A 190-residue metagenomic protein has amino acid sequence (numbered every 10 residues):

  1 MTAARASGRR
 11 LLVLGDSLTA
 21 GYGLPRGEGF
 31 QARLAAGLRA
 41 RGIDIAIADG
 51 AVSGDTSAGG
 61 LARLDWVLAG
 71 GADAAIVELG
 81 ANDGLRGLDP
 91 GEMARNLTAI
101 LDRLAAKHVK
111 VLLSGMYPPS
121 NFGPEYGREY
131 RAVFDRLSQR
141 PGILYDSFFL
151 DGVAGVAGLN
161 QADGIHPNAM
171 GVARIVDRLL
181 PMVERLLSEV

Functional and structural regions predicted by a protein language model:
T2-S53, R63-G71: Serine-esterase "nucleophile elbow" of acetyl-processing enzymes
A20, T56, S120: Flexible, glycine-rich phosphate/dinucleotide-binding loops and adjacent beta-alpha linkers at cofactor/substrate
P25, V52-D55, L88, P167: Short, surface-exposed alpha-helical recognition segments that flank or form part of ligand/macromolecule-binding
I43-D44, G59-V190: Alpha-helical cap/lid subdomain in secreted, periplasmic, or secretory-pathway luminal O-acyl-processing enzymes
